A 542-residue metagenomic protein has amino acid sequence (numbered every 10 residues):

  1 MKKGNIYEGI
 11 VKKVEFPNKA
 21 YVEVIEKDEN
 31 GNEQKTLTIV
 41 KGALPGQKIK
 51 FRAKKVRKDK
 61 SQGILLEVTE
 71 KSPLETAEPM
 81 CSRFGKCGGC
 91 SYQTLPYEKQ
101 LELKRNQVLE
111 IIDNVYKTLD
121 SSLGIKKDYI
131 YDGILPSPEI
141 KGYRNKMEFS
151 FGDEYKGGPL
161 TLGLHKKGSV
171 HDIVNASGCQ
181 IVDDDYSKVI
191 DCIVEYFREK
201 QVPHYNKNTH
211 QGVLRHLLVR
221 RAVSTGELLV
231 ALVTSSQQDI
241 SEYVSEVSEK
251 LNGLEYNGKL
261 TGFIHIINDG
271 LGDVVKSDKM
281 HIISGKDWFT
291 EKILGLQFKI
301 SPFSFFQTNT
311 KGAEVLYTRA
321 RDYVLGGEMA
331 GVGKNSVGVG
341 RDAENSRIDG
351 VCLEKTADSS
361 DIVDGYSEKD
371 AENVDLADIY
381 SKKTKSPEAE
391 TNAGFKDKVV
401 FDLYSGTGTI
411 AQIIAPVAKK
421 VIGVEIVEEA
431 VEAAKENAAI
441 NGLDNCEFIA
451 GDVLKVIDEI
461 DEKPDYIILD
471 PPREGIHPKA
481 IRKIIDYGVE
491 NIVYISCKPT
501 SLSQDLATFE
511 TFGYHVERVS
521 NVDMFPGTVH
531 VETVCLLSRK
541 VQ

Functional and structural regions predicted by a protein language model:
M1-R83, K167, E447, K455: Terminal RNA-binding accessory module
K2-K3, Y7-E8, K13-A20, V24-K27 (+4 more regions): Rossmann-like S-adenosyl-L-methionine
A20-I25, T161-K167, A231-V233, A434: Short, acidic/hydrophobic/Gly-rich beta-strand patch recurrent on exposed beta strands that often constitutes part
G46, V182, N309: Short, conserved phosphate/pyrophosphate- and ester-handling motifs at nucleotide-, phospho-/glycolipid
T69-P79, G85-H204, S224: Extended interfacial segments that mediate partner engagement and assembly in macromolecular machines
D132-E139, K207, H216, R220 (+1 more regions): Short, solvent-exposed loop/turn elements at beta->coil junctions and helix N-caps that rim active or binding pockets
H171-R215, S236-I264: Internal alpha/beta scaffold segment
V219, G226-S235, Q297-S301, Y466: Short, aliphatic-rich beta-strand segments
